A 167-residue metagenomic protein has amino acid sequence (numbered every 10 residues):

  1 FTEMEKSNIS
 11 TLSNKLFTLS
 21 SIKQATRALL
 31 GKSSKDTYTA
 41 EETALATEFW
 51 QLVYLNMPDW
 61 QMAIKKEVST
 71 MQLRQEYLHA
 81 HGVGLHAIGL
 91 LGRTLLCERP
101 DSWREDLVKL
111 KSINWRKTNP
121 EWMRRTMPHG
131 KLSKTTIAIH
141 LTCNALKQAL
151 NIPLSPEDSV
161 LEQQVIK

Functional and structural regions predicted by a protein language model:
F1-K167: Accessory terminal alpha-helical modules
